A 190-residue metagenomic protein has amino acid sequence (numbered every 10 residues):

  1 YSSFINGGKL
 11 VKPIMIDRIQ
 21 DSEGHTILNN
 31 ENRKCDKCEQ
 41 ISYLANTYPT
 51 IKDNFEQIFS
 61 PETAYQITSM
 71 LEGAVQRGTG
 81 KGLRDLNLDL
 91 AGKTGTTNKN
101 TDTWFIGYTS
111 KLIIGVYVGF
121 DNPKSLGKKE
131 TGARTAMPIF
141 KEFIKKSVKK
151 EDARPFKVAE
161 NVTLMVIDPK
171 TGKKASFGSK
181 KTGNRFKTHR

Functional and structural regions predicted by a protein language model:
Y1-H189: A penicillin-recognizing enzyme superfamily signal
